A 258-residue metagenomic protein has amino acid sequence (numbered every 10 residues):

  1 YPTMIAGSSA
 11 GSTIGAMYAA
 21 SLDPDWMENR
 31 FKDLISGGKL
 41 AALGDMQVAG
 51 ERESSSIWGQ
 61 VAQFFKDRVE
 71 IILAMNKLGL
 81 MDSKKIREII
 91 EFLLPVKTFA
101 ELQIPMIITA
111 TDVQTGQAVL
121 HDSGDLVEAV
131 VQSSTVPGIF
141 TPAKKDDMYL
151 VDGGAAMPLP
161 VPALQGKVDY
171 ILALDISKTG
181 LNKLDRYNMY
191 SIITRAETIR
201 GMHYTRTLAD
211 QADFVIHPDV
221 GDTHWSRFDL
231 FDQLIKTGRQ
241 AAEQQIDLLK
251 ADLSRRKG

Functional and structural regions predicted by a protein language model:
Y1-S8, A16-G258: Patatin-like phospholipase
